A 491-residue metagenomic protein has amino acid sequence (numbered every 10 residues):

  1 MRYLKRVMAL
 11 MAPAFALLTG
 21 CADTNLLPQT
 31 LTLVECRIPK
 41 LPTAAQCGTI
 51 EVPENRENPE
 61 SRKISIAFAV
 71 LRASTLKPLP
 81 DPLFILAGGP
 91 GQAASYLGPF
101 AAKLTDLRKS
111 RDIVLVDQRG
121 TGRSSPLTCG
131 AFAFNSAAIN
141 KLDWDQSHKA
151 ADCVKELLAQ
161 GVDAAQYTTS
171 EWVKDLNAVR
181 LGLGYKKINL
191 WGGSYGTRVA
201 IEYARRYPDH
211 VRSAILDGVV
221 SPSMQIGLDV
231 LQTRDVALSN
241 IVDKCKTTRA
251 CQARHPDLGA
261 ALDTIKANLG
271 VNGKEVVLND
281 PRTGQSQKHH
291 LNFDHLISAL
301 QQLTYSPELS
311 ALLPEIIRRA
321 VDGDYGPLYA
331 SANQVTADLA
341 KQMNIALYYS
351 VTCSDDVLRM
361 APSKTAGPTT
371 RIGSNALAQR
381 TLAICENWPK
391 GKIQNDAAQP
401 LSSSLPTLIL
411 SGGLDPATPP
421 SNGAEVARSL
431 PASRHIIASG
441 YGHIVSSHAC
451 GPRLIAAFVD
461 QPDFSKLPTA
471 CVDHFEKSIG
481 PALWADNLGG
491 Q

Functional and structural regions predicted by a protein language model:
M1-M11: Bacterial N-terminal signal peptides that target proteins for export
L18-G20: C-terminal motif of bacterial Sec signal peptides marking the signal peptidase cleavage site
A22-H295, S350-Q491: Gly/Pro-rich cap/lid or specificity-loop segments adjacent to the active site
H148, N272, P307, I316-P327 (+2 more regions): Short loop/turn hinge sites at secondary-structure boundaries
L278-S298, Y305-L309, D338-A346: Structural motif
Q302-R318, D322, L358-S363, I393 (+1 more regions): Short helix-capping/linker segments at secondary-structure and domain boundaries
I317-R318, D322-A361: Long, low-complexity segments enriched in small/aliphatic residues
